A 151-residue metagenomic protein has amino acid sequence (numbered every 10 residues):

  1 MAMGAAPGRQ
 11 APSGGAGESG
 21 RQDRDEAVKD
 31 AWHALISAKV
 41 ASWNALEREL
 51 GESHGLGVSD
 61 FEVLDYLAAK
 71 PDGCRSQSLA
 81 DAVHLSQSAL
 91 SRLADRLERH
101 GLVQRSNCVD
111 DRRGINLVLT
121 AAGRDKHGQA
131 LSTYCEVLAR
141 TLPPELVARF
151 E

Functional and structural regions predicted by a protein language model:
M1-H54, A148: N-terminal leader segment of winged-helix/HTH proteins
A2-G8, G17-S19, D95-E151: Charged, amphipathic alpha-helical coiled-coil/dimerization segments
W32, A82, N116: Short aromatic/hydrophobic contact patches that present stacked aromatics for nucleic-acid/ligand binding
H33, E62-D65, S91-R92: Base-recognition residues in the alpha-helical recognition helix of bacterial helix-turn-helix
S37, A41, A69, D81 (+2 more regions): Alpha-helical structural segments
N44-S86: N-terminal helix-turn-helix DNA-binding core of bacterial DNA-binding proteins
S76-Q77, S88, D95, I115: Residues within helix-turn-helix
